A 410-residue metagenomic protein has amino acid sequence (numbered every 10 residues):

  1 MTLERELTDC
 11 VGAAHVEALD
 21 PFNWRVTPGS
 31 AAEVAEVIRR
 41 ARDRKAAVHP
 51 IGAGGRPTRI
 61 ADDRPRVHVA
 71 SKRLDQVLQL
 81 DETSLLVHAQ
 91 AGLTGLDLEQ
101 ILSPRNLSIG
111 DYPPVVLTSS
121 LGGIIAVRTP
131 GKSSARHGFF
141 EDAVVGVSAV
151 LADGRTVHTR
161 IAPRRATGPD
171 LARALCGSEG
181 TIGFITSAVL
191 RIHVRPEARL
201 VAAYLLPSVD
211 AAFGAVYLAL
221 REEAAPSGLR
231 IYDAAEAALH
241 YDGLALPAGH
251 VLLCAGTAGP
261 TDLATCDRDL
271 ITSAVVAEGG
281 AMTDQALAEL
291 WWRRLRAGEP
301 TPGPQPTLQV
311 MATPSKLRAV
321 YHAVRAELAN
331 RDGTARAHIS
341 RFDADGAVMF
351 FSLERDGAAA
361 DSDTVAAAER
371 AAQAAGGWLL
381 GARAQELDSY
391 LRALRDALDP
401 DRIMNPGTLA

Functional and structural regions predicted by a protein language model:
M1-P21, D43-V48, A53-G54, A274-L290 (+1 more regions): N-terminal accessory segments
V16-D75, L80, H88-A91, I109-D111: Glycine-rich N-terminal segment of FAD-binding domains in flavoprotein oxidoreductases, spanning the beta-loop-helix
L19, P113-V115, N405-L409: Short coil/turn segments at secondary-structure boundaries
G52-G55, P114, I231-A234: Short, ordered loop/turn segments at secondary-structure junctions
Q76-L78, A89-A91, G95-R230: FAD-binding subdomain of flavoenzyme oxidoreductases
V194, L200, L205, A211-A367 (+1 more regions): C-terminal substrate-recognition/cap domain of FAD-linked oxidoreductases
G381-A410: Activity-critical C-terminal alpha-helical subdomain
